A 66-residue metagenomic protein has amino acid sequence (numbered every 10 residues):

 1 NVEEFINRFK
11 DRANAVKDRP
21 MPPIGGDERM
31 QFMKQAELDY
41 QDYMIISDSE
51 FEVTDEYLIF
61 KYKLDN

Functional and structural regions predicted by a protein language model:
N1-N66: Compositionally biased, non-globular sequence tracts
